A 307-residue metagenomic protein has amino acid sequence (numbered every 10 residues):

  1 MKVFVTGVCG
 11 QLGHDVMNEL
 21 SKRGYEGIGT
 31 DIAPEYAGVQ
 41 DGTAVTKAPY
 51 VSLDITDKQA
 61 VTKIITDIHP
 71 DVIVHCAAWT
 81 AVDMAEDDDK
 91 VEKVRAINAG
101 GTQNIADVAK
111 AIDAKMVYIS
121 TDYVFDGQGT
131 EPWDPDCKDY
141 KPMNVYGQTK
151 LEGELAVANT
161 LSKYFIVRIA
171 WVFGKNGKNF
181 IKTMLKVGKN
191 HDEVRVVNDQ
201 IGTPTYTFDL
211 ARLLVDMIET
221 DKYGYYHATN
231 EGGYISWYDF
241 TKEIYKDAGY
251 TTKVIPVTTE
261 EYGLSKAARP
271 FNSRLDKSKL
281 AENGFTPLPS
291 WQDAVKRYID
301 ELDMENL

Functional and structural regions predicted by a protein language model:
M1-R23: N-terminal Rossmann NAD(P)H-binding glycine-rich loop of SDR-like oxidoreductase domains
Y25-A37: Conserved glycine-rich Rossmann-like NAD(P)H-binding loop of the short-chain dehydrogenase/reductase
T43-D57: Rossmann-fold cofactor-recognition segment
I55-I97: NAD(P)H-binding glycine-rich loop region in Rossmannoid oxidoreductase-like domains and their noncatalytic homologs
E92-N104, V124-V167, V172: Catalytic helix-loop patch of NAD(P)-dependent Rossmann-fold dehydrogenases
L155-G202, F208-D209, D216: NAD(P)-dependent short-chain dehydrogenase/reductase
N190, L213, T220-S265, F271-N272 (+1 more regions): Mid/C-terminal beta-alpha module of Rossmann-like enzyme folds, strongest in SDR-family dehydrogenases/epimerases
W291-L307: Amphipathic terminal alpha-helices
